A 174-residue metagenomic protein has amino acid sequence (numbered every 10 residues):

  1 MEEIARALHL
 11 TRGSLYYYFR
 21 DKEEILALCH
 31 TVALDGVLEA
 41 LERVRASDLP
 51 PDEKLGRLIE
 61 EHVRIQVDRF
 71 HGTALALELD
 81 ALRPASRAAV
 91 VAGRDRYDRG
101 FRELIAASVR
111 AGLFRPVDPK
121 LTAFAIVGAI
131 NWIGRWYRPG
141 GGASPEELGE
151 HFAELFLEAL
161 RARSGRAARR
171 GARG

Functional and structural regions predicted by a protein language model:
M1, E23, A27, T31 (+7 more regions): Short, structured helix-loop boundary elements
M1-E24, L28: Helix-turn-helix
F19, L77-L82: Short helix-capping/turn signature of helix-turn-helix
L28, E42-D68, T122-I126, G149 (+2 more regions): Hydrophobic alpha-helical connector segments
V32-L38, I65-D68, A74, A85-R110 (+2 more regions): Amphipathic alpha-helical packing segments from all-alpha helical-bundle domains
R64, R99-R110, A129, R135-G174: C-terminal peripheral helix-coil segments that are non-catalytic and often amphipathic
T73-L77, V117, A167-R169: Short, hydrophobic secondary-structure boundary micro-motifs
